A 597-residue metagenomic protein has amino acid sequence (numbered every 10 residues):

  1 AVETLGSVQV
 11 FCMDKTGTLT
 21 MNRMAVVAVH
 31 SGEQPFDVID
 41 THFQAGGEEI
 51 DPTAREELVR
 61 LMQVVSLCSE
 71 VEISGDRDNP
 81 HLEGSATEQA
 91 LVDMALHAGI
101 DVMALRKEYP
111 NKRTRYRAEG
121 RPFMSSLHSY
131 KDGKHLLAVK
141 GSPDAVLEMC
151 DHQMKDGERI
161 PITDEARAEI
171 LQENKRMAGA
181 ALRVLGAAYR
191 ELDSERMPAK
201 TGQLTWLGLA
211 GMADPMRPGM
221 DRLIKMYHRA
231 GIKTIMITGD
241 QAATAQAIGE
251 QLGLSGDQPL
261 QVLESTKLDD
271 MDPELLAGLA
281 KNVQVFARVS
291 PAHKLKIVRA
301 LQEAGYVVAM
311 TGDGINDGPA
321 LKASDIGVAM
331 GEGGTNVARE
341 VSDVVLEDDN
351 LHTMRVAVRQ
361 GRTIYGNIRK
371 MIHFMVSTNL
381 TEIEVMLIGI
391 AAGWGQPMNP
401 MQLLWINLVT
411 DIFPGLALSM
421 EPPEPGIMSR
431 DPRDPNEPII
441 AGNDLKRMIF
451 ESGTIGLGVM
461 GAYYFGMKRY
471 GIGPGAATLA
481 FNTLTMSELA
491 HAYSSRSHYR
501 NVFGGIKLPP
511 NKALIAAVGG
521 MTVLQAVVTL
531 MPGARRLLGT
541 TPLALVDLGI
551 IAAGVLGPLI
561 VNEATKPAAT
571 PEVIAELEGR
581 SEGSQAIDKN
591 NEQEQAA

Functional and structural regions predicted by a protein language model:
A1-D431, I439-I440, G453, M467 (+2 more regions): Conserved cytosolic headpiece of P-type ATPases
L61, G475-A476: Alpha-helical scaffolds flanking conserved acidic
T410, I455, T478-A492: Generic alpha-helical transmembrane segments
D434-M448: Hydrophobic alpha-helical transmembrane segments and their immediately adjacent juxtamembrane loops
R447-A462, E488: Alpha-helical transmembrane segments of multi-pass integral membrane proteins
A462-G473: Long hydrophobic segments that form regular secondary structure
